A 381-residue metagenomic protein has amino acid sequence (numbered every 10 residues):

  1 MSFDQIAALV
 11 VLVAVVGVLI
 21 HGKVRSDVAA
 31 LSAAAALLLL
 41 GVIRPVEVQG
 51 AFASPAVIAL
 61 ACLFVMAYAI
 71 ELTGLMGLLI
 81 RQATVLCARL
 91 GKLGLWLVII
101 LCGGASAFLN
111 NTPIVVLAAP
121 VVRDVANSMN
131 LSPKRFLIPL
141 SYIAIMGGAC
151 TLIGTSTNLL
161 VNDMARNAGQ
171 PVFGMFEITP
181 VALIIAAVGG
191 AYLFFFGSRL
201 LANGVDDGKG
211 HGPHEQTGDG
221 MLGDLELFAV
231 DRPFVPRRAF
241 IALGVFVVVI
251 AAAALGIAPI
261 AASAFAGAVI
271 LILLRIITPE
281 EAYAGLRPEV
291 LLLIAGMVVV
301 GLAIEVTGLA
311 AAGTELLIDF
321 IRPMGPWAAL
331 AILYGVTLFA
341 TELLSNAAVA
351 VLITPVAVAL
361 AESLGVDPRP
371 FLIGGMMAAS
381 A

Functional and structural regions predicted by a protein language model:
M1-A61, V65-A67, I178-E315, L330: Hydrophobic transmembrane alpha-helices of multi-pass small-molecule transporters
V15-V24, L101-N110, Y142-I153, A251-I257 (+2 more regions): Transmembrane alpha-helix interface/packing and boundary motifs in multi-pass membrane proteins, characterized by
L19, L38, E71, N127 (+6 more regions): Short polybasic/polar patches that bind polyanions
V28, S32-A35, L39-S132, G285-V290 (+1 more regions): Membrane-embedded alpha-helical segments and adjacent helix-loop junctions characteristic of multi-pass solute
V28-A33, N111-A118, I138, C150-G154 (+3 more regions): Hydrophobic alpha-helical membrane segments of integral membrane proteins
S32, L97, L101, P139-Y142 (+4 more regions): Hydrophobic residues within alpha-helical transmembrane segments of multi-pass solute transporters/permease subunits
S128-Y142, G147-L160, M164-G223, I373-A381: Juxtamembrane and boundary regions of transmembrane helices in multi-pass small-molecule transporters and channels
E342-L343, A357, L364-V366, P370 (+1 more regions): C-terminal structured "cap/appendage" subdomains that terminate the fold
